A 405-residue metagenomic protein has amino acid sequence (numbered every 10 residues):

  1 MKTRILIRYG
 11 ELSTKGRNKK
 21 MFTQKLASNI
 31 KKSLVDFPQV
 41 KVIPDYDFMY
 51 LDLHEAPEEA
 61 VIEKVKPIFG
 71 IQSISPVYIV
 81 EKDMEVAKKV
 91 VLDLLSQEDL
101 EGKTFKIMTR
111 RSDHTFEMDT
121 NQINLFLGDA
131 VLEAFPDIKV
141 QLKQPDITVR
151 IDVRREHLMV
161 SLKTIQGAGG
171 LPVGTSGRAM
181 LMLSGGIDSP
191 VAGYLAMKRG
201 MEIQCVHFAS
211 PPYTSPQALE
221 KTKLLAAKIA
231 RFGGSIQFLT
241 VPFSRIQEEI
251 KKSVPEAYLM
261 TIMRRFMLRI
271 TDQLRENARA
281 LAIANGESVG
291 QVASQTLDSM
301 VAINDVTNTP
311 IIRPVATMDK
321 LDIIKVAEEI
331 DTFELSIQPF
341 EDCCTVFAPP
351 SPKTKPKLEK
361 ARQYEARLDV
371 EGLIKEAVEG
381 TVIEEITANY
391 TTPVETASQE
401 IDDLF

Functional and structural regions predicted by a protein language model:
M1-M180, P190-I236, K353-A361, R367-L368 (+1 more regions): RNA-binding accessory domains that recognize and position tRNA/RNA substrates
R8-G10, K163, V206-F208, V241-S244 (+4 more regions): Generic beta-strand/beta-sheet core signal
D129-V131, G170-S176, Q247-E248, K252-I330 (+2 more regions): Active-site adenylate/phosphate-handling loop in enzymes that bind or generate adenylated species
Q141, L239-V241, I312: General small-molecule cofactor/ligand-binding pocket signal
G186: Conserved G/P- and acidic residue-centered "switch" motifs that form tight phosphate/ATP-binding loops in soluble
A226-K252, D342: A conserved beta-strand->alpha-helix junction
V289-Q291, P339-F347: Small/polar glycine-rich anion-binding or flexible loop at a beta-alpha turn
D331-P339: A short alpha-helix-loop-beta-strand transition element characteristic of N-terminal alpha/beta dinucleotide-binding
